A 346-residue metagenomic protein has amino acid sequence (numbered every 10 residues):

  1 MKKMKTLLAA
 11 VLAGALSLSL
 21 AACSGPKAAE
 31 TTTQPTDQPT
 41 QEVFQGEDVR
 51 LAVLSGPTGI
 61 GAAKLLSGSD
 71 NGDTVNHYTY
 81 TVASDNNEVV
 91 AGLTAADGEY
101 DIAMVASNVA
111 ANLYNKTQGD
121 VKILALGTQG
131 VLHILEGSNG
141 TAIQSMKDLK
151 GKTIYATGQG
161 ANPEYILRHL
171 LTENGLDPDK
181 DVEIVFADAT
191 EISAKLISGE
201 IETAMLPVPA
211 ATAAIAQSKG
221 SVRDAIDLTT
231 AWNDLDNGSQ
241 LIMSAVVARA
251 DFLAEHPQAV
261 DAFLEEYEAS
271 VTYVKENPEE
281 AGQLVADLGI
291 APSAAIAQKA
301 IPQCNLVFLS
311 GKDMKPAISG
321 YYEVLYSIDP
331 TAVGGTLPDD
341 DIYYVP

Functional and structural regions predicted by a protein language model:
M1-V11: Bacterial N-terminal signal peptides that target proteins for export
L18-A22: C-terminal motif of bacterial Sec signal peptides marking the signal peptidase cleavage site
S24-K27: Bacterial signal peptide processing site
Q34-D177, E183-F186, E202, V208 (+1 more regions): Short, glycine-/small- and polar/acidic-enriched structural segments that line small-molecule recognition paths
K64-L66, L132-I143, Q240-A259, S310: A bilobed periplasmic-binding-protein/Venus flytrap-type ligand-binding module shared by bacterial periplasmic
N108-V109, E191-L284: Pocket-lining segment of extracytoplasmic ligand-binding domains
L253-I328: Secondary-structure end/capping motifs
S319, E323-P346: Conserved C-terminal helix/tail region of periplasmic/extracytoplasmic solute-binding proteins
